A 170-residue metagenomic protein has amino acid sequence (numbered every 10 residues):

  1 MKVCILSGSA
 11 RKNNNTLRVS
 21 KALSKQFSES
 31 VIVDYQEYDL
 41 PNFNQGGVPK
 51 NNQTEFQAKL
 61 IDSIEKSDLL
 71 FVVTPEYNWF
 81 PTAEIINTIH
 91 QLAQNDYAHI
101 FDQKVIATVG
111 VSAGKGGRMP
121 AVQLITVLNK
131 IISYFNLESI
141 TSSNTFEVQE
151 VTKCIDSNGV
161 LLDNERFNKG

Functional and structural regions predicted by a protein language model:
M1-Y97, N158-G170: N-terminal beta1-alpha1-beta2 submodule of the flavodoxin-like/Rossmannoid cofactor-binding fold
V33-N42, S133-S157: Mobile beta-alpha loop/short-helix "lid" or hinge segments that flank ligand
D102-F146: Short, glycine-/small-residue-rich phosphate/pyrophosphate-handling segment
V111-G117, E150-L162: Phosphate-binding/catalytic loops
